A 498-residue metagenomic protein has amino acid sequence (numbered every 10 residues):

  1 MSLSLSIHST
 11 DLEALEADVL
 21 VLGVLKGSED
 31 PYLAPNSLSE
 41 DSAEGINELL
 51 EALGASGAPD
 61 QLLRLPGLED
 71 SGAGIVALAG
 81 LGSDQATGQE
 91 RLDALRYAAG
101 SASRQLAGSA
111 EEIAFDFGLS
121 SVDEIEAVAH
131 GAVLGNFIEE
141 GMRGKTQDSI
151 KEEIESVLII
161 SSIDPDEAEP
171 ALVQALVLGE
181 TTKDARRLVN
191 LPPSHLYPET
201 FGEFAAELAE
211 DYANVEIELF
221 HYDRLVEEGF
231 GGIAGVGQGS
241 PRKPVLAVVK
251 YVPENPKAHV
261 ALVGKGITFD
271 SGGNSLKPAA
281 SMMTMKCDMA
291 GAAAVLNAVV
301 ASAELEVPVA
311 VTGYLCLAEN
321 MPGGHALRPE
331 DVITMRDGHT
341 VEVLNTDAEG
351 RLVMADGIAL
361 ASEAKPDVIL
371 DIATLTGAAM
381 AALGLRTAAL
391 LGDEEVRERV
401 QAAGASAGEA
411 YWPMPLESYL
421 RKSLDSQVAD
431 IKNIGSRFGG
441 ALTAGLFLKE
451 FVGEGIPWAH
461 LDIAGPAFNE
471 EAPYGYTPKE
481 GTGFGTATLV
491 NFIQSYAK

Functional and structural regions predicted by a protein language model:
M1-G266: Short amphipathic alpha-helical segment within the helicase RecA-like ATPase core that mediates nucleic-acid
L53, F201-K498: A generic structural signal for tightly packed, nonpolar segments enriched in small/aliphatic residues
